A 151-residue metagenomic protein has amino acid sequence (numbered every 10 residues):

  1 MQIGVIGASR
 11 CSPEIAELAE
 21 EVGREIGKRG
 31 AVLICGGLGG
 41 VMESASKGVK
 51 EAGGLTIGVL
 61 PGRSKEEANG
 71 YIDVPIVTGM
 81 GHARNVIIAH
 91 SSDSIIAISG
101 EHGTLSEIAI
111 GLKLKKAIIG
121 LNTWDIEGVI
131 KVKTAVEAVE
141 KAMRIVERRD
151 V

Functional and structural regions predicted by a protein language model:
M1-I57: Glycine-rich beta-alpha loop segments
A16-A19, I108, V132: Conserved strand-to-helix beginnings and helix N-cap segments that scaffold or border functional pockets
G27, G39-K113, N122: Acidic/glycine-enriched connector segments
C35, I98, V132: Active-site-adjacent beta-strand anchor residues
E67-Y71, N85-I87, E127-V132, K141-M143: Short, charged, surface-exposed secondary-structure boundary motifs
P75-G79, I119, I130-K141: Short acidic-hydrophobic, aromatic-tinged amphipathic segments that line or gate anion-handling sites
H90-I95, A135-V151: A charged, well-structured terminal subsegment
